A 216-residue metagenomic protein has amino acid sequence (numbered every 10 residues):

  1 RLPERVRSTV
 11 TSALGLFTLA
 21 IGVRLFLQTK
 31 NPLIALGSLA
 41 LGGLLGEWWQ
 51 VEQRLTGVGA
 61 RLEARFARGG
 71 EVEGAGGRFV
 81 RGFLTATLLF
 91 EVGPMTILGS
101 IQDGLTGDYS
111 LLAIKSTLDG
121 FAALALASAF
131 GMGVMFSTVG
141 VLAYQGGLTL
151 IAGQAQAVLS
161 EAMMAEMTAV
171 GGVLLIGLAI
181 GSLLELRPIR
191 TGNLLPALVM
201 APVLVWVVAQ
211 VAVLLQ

Functional and structural regions predicted by a protein language model:
R1-R7, D103-Y109, F130-M132, L186-I189: Juxtamembrane helix-boundary/capping and inter-helix hinge elements in multi-pass membrane proteins
L2-A60, A64: Membrane helix-loop-helix hairpins that form the core translocation module of multi-pass transporters
E4-R5, V51-G82, V213-Q216: Intrinsically disordered, low-complexity non-transmembrane regions of multi-pass membrane transporters
R5, G181-M200: Interfacial loop-to-transmembrane junctions
T11, G15-L16, A20, I34 (+15 more regions): Alpha-helical transmembrane segments in multi-pass membrane proteins
L33, G37, G104-T117, L159-L174 (+1 more regions): Structural signature of hydrophobic alpha-helical transmembrane segments
G76-Q156: Helix-loop-helix junctions within the multi-pass membrane cores of secondary transporters/permeases
L204-Q216: Juxtamembrane boundary at the C-terminal end of a transmembrane helix
